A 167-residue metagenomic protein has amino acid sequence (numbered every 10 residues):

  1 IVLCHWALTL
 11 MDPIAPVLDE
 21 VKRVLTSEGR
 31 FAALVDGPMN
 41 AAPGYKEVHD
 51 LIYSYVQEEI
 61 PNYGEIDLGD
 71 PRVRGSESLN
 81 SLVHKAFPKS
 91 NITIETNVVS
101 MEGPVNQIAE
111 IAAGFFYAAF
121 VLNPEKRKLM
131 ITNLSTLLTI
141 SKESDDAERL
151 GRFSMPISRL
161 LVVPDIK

Functional and structural regions predicted by a protein language model:
I1-A15, G37: A short SAM/SAH-binding and catalytic strip from SAM-dependent methyltransferases
W6-L10, V21-T26, E58-N62, P156-V163: Membrane-interface segments of envelope glycosyltransferases acting on lipid-linked substrates or membrane lipids
M11, A15, A42, K128-I131: Non-membrane alpha-helical structural segments and their capping/turn regions in soluble enzymes
I14-V17, Q107: A generic structural micro-environment signature that highlights single residues at secondary-structure boundaries
A15, K22-G103: Conserved catalytic/acceptor-binding region of the Class I
G69-K167: Conserved Class I S-adenosyl-L-methionine
